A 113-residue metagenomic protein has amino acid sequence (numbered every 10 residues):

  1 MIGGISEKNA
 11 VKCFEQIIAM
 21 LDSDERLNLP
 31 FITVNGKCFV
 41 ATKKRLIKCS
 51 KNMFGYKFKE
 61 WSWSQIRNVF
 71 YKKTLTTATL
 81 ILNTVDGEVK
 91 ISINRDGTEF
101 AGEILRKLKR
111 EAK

Functional and structural regions predicted by a protein language model:
M1-F39: Anionic N-terminal interaction surfaces
M1-I2, M53, V85, R95: Intrinsically disordered, low-complexity segments enriched in small/polar residues
V11, T98-K113: Terminal and domain-flanking low-complexity segments
P30-E88: Phosphoinositide-binding peripheral membrane targeting modules
D86-E103: Canonical phosphoinositide-binding patch of PH/PH-like domains
